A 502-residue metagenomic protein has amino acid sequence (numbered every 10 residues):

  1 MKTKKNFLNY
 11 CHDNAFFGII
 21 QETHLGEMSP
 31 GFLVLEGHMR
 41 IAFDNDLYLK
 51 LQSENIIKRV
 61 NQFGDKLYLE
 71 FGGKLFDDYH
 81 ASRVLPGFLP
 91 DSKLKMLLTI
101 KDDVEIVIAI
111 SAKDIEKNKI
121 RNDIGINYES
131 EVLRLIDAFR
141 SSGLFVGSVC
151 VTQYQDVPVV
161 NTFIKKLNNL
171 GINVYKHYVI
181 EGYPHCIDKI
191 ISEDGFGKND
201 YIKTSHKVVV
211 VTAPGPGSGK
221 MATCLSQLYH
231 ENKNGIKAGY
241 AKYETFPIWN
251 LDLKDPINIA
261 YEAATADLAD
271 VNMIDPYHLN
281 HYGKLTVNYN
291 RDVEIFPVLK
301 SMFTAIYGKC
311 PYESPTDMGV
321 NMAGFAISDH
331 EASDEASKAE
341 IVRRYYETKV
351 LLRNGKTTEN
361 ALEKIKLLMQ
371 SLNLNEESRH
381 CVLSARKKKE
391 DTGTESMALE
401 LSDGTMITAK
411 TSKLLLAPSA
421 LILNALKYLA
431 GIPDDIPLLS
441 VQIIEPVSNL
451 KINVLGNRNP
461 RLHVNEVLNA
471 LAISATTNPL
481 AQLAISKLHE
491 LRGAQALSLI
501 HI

Functional and structural regions predicted by a protein language model:
L35-K176: Long, basic/Gly/Ser/Thr-rich N-terminal segments that mediate initial subcellular attachment or targeting
G73-E105, I110-I126, I248, D252 (+4 more regions): Conserved mixed alpha/beta catalytic, RNA-binding, or beta-rich assembly cores of soluble enzyme, regulatory
V179-F196: N-terminal pre-Walker A segment at the start of P-loop NTPase domains
V208-L228: Glycine-rich phosphate-binding P-loop
G235-W249: Short beta-strand-centered segment that lines the nucleotide-binding/catalytic pocket of NTP-utilizing
L251-E294: Conserved nucleotide-sensing/catalytic segment adjacent to the nucleotide-binding pocket in NTP-handling enzymes
P433-Q495: Cysteine/selenocysteine-centered motifs that mediate thiol-based redox chemistry or coordinate metal-sulfur cofactors
I500-I502: Conserved small/polar residues in nucleotide/adenosyl-binding loops
